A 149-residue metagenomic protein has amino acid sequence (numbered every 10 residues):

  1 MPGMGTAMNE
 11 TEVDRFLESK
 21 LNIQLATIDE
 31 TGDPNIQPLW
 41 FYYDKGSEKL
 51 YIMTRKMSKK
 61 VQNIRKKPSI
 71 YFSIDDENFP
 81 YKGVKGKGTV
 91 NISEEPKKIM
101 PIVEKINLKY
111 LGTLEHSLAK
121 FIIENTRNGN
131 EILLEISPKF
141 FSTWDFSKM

Functional and structural regions predicted by a protein language model:
M1-N22, P80: Extreme N-terminal tail/first-helix region
P2-G5, V84-M149: Charged, gly/pro-rich active-site loop segments
N9-E12, K60, I102: Hydrophobic alpha-helical segments typical of transmembrane helices and their membrane-interface/capping positions
V13, L21, E48, K82 (+1 more regions): A generic secondary-structure signal marking the coil-to-beta-strand transition
L17-E18, R65-K66, R127: Alpha-helix boundary recognition
L21-K56, I64, I70-I74, V84: Short beta-strand segments
T31-D33, N78-P80, E124-N128: A short beta-turn/loop motif at secondary-structure boundaries
T54-K59, I106: Short, solvent-exposed aromatic-acidic interface loops
